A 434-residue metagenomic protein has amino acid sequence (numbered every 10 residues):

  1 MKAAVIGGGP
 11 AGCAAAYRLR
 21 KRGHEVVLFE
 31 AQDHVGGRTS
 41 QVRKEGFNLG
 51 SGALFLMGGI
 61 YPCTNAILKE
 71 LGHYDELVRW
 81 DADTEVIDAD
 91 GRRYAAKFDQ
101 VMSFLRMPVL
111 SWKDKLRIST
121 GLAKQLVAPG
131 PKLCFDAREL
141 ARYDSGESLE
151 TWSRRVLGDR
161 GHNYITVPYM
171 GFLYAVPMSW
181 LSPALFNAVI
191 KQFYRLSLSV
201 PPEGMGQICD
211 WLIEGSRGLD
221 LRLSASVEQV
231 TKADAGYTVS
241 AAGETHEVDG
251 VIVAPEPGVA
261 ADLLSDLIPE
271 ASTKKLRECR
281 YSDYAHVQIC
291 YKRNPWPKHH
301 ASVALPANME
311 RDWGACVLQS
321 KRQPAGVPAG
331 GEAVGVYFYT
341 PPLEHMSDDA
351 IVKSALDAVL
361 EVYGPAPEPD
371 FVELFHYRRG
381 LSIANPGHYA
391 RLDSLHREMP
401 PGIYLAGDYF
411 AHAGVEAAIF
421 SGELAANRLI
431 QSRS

Functional and structural regions predicted by a protein language model:
K2-L28, I430: N-terminal Rossmann-like FAD-binding beta1-loop-alpha1 element of flavoenzymes
G7, R79-D81, L223-A225, T231 (+2 more regions): Short loop/edge segments at beta-strand edges and connector loops that shape dinucleotide/nucleotide cofactor-binding
P10-A11, V35, S421: Hydrophobic/small residue at the entry helix of a nucleotide-binding pocket
R20-K44: Glycine-rich FAD pyrophosphate-binding loop
R22, E228-D349, V362: Mid-domain catalytic core of redox enzymes that form a hydrophobic substrate pocket/lid adjacent to a catalytic redox
E45-K132, R138-L140: Dinucleotide-binding Rossmann-like beta1-alpha1 core, especially the glycine-rich loop that anchors the ADP
F98, Q319-S434: Conserved flavin/dinucleotide-binding core of flavoenzymes
K124-V230, D234: Active-site/ligand-binding neighborhood in enzyme catalytic cores
